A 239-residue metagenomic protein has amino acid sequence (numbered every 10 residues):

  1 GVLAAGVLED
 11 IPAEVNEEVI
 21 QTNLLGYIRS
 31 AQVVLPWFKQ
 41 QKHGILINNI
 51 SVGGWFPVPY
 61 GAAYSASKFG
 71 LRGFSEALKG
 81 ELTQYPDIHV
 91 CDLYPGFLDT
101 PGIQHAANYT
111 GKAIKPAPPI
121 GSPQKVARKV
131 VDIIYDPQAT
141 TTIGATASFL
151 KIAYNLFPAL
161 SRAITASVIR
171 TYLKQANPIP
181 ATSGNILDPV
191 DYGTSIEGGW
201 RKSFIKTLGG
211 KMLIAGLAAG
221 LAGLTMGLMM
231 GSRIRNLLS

Functional and structural regions predicted by a protein language model:
V7-L8, P12-I20: Substrate-binding pocket helix/loop in short-chain dehydrogenase/reductase
L8, V58-A63: Active-site loop immediately N-terminal to the catalytic Tyr-X3-Lys motif of short-chain dehydrogenase/reductase
A31, S67: Active-site helix of classical SDR
V33-K42: A short helix-coil junction within the Rossmann-fold of NAD(P)-dependent oxidoreductases
S51: Residue(s) in the substrate-gating loop at a strand-loop-helix junction that position the organic substrate next
T83-A176: SDR active-site lid
L208-R235: Hydrophobic alpha-helical topogenic segments used for membrane insertion/localization
